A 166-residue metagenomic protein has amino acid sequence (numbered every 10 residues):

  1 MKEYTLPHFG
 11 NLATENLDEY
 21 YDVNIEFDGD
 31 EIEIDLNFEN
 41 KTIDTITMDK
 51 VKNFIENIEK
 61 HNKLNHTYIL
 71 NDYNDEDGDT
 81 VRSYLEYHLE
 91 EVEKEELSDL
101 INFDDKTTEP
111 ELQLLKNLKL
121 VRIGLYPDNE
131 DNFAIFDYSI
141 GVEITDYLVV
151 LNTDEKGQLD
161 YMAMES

Functional and structural regions predicted by a protein language model:
M1-D99: Long, contiguous N-terminal structural blocks used for assembly/anchoring
M1-T14, Y20-Y21, L112-S166: Acidic, proline/glycine-rich low-complexity IDRs
V51, N102, L151-E155: General N-terminal targeting signals
L64-E143: Amphipathic protein-protein interaction modules
